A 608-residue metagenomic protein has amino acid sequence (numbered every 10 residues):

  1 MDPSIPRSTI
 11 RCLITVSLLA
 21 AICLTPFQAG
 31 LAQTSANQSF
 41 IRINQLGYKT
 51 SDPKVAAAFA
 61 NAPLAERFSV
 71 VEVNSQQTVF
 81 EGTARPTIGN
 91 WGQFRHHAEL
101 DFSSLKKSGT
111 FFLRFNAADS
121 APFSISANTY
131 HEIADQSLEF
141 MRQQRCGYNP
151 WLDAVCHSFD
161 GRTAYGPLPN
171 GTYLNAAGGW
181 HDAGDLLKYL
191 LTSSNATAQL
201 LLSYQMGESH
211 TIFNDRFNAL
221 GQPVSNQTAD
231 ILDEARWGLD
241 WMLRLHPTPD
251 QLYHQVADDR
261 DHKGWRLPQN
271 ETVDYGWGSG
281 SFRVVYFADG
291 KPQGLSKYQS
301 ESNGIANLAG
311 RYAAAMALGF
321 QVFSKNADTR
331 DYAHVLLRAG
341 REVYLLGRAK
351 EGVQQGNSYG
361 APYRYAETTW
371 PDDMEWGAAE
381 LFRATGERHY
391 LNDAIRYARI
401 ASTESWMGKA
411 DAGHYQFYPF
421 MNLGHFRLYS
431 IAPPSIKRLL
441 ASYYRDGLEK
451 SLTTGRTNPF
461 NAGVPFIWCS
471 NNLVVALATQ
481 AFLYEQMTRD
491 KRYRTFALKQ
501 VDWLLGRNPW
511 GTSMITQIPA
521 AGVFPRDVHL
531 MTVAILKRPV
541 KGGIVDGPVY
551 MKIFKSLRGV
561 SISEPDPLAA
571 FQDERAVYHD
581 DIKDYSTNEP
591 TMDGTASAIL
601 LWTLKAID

Functional and structural regions predicted by a protein language model:
M1-I10: N-terminal secretory signal peptides that target proteins for export/translocation
L13-P26: Bacterial N-terminal signal peptides
A32-T34: Boundary at the C-terminal end of the N-terminal hydrophobic targeting segment
I41, Q45-A121, A127, E139-A198 (+10 more regions): Aromatic (Trp/Tyr) and acidic
A219-I231: Acidic, glycine-anchored loop motifs typical of Ca2+
D230-Q251, V256: Carboxylate/His-rich catalytic cores and anion/metal-binding grooves
L295-N303, A314-Y365, Y429-S430: C-terminal transactivation domains of fungal Zn(2)-Cys(6)
G356-E367, G408-Y415, N458-W468, Q517: Acidic, Ser/Thr-rich low-complexity linear motifs
